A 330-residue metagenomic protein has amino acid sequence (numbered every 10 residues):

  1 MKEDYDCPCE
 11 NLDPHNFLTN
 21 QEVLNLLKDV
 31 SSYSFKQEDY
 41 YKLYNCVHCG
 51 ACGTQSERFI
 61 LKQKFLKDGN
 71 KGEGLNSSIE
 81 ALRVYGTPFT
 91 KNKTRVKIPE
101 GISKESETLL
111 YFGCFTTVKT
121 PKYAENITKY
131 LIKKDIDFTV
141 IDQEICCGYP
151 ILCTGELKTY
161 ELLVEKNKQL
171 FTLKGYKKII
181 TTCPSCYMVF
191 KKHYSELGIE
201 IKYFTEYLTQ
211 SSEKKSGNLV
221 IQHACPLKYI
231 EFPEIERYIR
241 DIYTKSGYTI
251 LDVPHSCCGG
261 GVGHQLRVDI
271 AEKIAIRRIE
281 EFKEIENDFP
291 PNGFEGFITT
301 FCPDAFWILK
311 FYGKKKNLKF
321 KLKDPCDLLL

Functional and structural regions predicted by a protein language model:
K2-Y5, K42-C49, Q143, P254 (+1 more regions): Short metal-coordination and nucleic-acid-contact micro-motifs, chiefly zinc-binding Cys/His arrays
N11-Y33, Y312-L330: Extended, folded domain segments that form the structural surfaces/walls around functional sites
P14-T182, Y187-V189, H193-G198: Iron-sulfur-cluster electron-transfer modules
L109-L110, V220, T299: Conserved beta-strand elements of the Class I
F112, C183, T205, H223-C225: Short, structured patches in soluble enzyme cores that scaffold and shape functional sites
F115-E200, K228-E234, R240-L330: Cofactor-cradling patches in redox/metallo enzymes
E200-V220: A conserved helix-loop-strand patch within extracytoplasmic ligand-binding domains of the periplasmic binding
Y207, N218-E231, C257: Catalytic cores of enzyme domains
